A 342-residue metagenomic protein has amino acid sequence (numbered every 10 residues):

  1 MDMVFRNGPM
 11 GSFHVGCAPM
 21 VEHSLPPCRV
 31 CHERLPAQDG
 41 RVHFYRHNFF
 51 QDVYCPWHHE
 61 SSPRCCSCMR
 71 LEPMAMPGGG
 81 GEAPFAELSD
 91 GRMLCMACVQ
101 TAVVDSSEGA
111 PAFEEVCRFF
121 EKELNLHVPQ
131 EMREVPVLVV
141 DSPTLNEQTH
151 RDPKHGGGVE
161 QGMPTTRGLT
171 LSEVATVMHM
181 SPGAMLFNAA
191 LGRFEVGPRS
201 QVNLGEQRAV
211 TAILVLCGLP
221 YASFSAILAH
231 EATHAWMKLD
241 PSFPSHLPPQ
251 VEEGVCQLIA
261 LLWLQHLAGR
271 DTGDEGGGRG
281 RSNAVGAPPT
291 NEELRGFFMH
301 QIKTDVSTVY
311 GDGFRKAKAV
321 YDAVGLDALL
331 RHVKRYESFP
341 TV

Functional and structural regions predicted by a protein language model:
M1-P136, V140-H155, F339-V342: N-terminal low-structure segments adjacent to metalloprotease catalytic domains across cellular compartments
M10, P19-P26, E60-P63, E115 (+2 more regions): Pan-zinc metallopeptidase signature
G109-A112, F224-S225, A229, P248 (+3 more regions): Hydrophobic (often cysteine-bearing) scaffold residues that line and stabilize catalytic clefts of nucleotide/cofactor
F120, A226-S242, E253-Q257: Active-site recognition of the HExxH zinc-binding catalytic motif
V128, D141-V210, A222, A226: Metzincin-family zinc-dependent endopeptidase catalytic domain
E206-L228, S242-L247: Short pre-active-site segment immediately N-terminal to the catalytic Zn-binding motif
S245-Q301: Post-HExxH zinc-binding segment in Zn-dependent metallohydrolases
